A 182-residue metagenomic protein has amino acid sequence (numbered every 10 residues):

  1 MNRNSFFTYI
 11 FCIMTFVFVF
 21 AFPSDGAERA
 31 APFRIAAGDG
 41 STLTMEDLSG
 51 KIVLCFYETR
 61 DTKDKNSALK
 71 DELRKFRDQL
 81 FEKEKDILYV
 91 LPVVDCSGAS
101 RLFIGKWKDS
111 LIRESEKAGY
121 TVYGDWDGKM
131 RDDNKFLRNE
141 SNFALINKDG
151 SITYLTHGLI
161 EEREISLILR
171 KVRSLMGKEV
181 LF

Functional and structural regions predicted by a protein language model:
M1-F11: Bacterial N-terminal signal peptides that target proteins for export
Y9-V19: Bacterial N-terminal signal peptides
A21-E28: Boundary at the C-terminal end of the N-terminal hydrophobic targeting segment
R34-I52: A short beta-strand-turn-helix
E46-L69: Short active-site neighborhood of thiol/selenol oxidoreductases, capturing the structured segment around
K63-R113: Structural microenvironment flanking redox-active thiols in thiol-disulfide oxidoreductases
L91-V93, G105-N139: Short, internal strand/loop/helix patches that form the active-site neighborhood or redox-interaction surface
N139-F182: Thiol-/selenol-based redox modules, centered on thioredoxin-like and closely related oxidoreductase domains
